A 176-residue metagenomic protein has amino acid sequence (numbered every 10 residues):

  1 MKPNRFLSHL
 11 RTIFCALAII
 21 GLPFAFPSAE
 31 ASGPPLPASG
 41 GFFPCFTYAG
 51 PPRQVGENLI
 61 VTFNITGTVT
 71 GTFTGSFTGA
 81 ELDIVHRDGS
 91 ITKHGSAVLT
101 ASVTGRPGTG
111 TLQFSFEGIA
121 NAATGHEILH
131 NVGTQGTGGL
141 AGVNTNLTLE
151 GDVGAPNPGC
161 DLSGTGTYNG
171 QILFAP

Functional and structural regions predicted by a protein language model:
K2-F14: Bacterial N-terminal signal peptides that target proteins for export
I13-F24: Bacterial N-terminal signal peptides
F24-A31: Signal peptide processing junction and immediate N-terminal pro/mature segment of secreted/exported proteins
A31-P176: Beta-strand-enriched cores of mature, soluble protein domains
